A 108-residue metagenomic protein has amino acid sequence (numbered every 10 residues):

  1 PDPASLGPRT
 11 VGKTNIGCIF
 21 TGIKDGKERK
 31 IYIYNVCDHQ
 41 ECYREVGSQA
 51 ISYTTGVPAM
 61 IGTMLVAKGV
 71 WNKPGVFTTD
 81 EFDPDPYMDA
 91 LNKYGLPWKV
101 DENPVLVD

Functional and structural regions predicted by a protein language model:
P1-D108: C-terminal catalytic/substrate-binding lobe primarily of soluble NAD(P)-dependent oxidoreductases
